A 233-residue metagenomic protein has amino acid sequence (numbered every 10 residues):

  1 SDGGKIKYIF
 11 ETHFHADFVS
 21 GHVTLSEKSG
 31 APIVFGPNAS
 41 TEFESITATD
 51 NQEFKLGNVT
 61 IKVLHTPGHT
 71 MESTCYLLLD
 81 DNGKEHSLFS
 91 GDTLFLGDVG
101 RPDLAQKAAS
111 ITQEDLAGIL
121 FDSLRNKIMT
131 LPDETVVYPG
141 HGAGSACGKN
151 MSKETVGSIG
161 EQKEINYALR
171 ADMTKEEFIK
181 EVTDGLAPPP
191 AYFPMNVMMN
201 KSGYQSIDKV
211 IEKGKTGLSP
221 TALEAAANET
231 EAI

Functional and structural regions predicted by a protein language model:
S1-P67, L79, K84-H86: Active-site HxH/HxHxD metal-binding segment of metal-dependent hydrolases
K7, S45, D92, T135 (+1 more regions): Conserved acidic residues
F10, S87-S90, F95, Y138: Residue-level marker for buried hydrophobic side chains located in beta-strands that build the well-ordered beta-sheet
H13, L25, T66-H69, Y76 (+4 more regions): Divalent metal-coordination and catalytic microenvironments
F14, N38, T70, T93 (+2 more regions): Active-site metal-binding loops of divalent metal-dependent hydrolases
L77-D80, K149: Short beta-strand-to-turn element immediately C-terminal to the catalytic PLP-Schiff-base lysine in fold type I
I111, D115-I233: Accessory terminal helices/loops
